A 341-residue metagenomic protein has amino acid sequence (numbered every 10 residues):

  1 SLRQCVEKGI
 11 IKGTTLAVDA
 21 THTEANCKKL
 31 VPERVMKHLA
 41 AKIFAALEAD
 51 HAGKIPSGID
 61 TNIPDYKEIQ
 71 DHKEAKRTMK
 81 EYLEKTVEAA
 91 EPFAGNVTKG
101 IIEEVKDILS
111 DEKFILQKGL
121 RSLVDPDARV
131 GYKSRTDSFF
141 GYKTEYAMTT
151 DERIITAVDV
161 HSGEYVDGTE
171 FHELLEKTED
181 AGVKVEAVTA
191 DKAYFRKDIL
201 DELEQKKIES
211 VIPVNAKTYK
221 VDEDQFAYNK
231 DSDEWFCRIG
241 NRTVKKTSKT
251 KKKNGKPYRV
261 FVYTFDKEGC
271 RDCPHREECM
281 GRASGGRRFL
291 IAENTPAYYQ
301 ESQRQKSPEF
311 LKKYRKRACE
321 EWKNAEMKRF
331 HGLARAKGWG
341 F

Functional and structural regions predicted by a protein language model:
S1-F341: Anion-binding and metal-coordination hotspots
